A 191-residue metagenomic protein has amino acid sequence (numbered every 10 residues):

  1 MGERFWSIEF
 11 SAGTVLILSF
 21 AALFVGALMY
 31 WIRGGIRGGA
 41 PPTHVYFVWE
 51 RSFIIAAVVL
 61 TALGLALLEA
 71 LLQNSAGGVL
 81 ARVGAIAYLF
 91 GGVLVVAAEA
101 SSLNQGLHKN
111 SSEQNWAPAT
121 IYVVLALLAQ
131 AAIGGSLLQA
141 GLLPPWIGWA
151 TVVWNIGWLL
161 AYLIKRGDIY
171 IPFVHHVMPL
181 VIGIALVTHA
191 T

Functional and structural regions predicted by a protein language model:
M1-T191: Hydrophobic, aromatic-enriched alpha-helical segments typical of multi-pass transmembrane helices
